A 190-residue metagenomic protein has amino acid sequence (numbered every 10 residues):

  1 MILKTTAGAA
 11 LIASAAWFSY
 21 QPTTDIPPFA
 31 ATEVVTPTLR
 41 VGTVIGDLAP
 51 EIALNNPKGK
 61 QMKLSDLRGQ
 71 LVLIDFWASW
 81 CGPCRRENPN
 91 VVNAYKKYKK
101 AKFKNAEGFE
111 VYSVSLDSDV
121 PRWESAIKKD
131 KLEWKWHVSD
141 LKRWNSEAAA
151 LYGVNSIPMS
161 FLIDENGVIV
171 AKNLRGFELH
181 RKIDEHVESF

Functional and structural regions predicted by a protein language model:
K4-W17: Hydrophobic membrane-insertion alpha-helices, especially the h-region of bacterial N-terminal signal peptides
A15-E51, S65-R68, K100, P121 (+1 more regions): N-proximal helix/coil linker or "cap" segments that precede and/or mark the start of modular domains
I52-V72, K96-K97: A short beta-strand-turn-helix
N55, Y112, D117-D119, E124-M159 (+1 more regions): Short, internal strand/loop/helix patches that form the active-site neighborhood or redox-interaction surface
R68-G69, F76-K97: Conserved redox-active cysteine motifs that mediate thiol-disulfide chemistry, especially di-cysteine Cys-X(1-2)-Cys
L71-V72, F109, P158: Alpha/beta-hydrolase fold active-site loops
A101-E107: Intrinsically disordered, low-complexity Ser/Thr- and acidic-rich flexible linkers and loops, especially at boundaries
I157, L162-F190: Thiol-/selenol-based redox modules, centered on thioredoxin-like and closely related oxidoreductase domains
